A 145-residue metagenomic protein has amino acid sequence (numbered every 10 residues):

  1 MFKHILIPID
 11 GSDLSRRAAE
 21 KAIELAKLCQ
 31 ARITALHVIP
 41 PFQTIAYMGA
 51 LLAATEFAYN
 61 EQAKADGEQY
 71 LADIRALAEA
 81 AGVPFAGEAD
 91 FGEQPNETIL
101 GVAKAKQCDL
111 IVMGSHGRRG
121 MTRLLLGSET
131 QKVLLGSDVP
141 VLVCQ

Functional and structural regions predicted by a protein language model:
K3-A54, L77-A86: Small/aliphatic-rich secondary-structure junction motif
A18, I45-M48, E97-L100, R123-L125: Short, well-ordered secondary-structure micro-motifs
A50-A54, K104-K106, E129-T130: Short, hinge-like loop/turn segments at secondary-structure boundaries
A54-Q69: A short acidic, glycine-rich active-site loop that binds or catalyzes chemistry on phosphate/adenosine moieties
A76-I111: Structural beta-alpha unit
L110-L135: Glycine-rich, Arg-bearing micro-motifs that act as flexible, cationic patches
V139-C144: Short, flexible loop segments at boundaries between secondary-structure elements
